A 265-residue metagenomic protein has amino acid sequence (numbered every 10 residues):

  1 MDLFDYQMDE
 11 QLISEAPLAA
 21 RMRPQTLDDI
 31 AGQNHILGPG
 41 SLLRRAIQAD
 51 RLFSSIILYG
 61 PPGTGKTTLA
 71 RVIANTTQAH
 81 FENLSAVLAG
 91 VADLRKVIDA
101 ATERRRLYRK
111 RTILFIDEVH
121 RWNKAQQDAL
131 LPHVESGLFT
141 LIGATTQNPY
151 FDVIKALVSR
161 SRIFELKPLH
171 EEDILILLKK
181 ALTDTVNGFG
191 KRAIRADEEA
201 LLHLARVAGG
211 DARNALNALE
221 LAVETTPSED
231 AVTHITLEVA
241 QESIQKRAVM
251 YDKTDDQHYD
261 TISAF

Functional and structural regions predicted by a protein language model:
M1-S14, R45-S85, D99-T102, L131-S136: Walker A/P-loop
I36-S41, A79-I113, K124: Short glycine-rich substrate-engagement loop in P-loop NTPases that contacts/grips substrate
S85-V87, R162-L175: Conserved AAA+ ATPase "SRH/arginine-finger" region at the nucleotide-binding site
L131-V134, N148-R162, K179: Short regulatory helix/loop adjacent to the ATP-binding pocket of P-loop NTPases
R160, I176-G190, E224: Conserved AAA+ ATPase "sensor/coupling" helix adjacent to the nucleotide-binding pocket
F189-V207, L237-A240, T261: Short conserved motifs of the RecA-like P-loop NTPase core
L202-V207, R213-S228, S263-F265: C-terminal helical "lid" of AAA+/P-loop NTPase domains
L219, T225-A248: Conserved C-terminal helix/linker of AAA+ ATPases
